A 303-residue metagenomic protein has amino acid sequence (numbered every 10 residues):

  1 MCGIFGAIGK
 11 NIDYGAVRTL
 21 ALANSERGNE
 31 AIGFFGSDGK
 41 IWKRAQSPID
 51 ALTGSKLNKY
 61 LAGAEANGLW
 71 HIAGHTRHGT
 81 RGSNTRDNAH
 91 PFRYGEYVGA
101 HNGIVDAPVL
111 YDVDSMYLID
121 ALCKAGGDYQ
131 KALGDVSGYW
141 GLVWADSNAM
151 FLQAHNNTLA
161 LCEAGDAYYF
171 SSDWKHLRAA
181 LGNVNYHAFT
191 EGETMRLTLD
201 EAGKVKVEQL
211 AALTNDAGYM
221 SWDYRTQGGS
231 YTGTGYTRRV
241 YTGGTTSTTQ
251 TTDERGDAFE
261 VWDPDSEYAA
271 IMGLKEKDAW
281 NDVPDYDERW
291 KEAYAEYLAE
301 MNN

Functional and structural regions predicted by a protein language model:
M1-N303: Conserved short alpha-helical segments that host acidic/polar catalytic motifs at enzyme active sites
